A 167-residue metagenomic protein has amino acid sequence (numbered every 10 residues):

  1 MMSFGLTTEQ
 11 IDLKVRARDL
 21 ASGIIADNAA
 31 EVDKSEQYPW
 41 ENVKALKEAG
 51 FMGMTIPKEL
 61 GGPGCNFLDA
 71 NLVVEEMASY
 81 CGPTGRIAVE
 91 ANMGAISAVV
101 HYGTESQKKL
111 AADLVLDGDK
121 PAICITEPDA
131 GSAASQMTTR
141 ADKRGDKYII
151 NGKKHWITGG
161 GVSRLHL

Functional and structural regions predicted by a protein language model:
M1-V89, K109-L110: Amphipathic, small/basic residue-rich leader segments at the start of a protein or domain
C65, A133-S135, G159-R164: Short glycine/proline-enriched turns and hinge-like loops at secondary-structure junctions
G85-S106, G131-A134: N-terminal glycine-rich flavin-associated loop
S97-V99, C124, L165-L167: Adenylate-forming
D117-T126: A short, Trp-centered hydrophobic/proline-enriched beta-strand micro-motif
T126-A130, H155-W156: Short, solvent-exposed loop/turn elements at beta->coil junctions and helix N-caps that rim active or binding pockets
T139-D142: A structural signal for short hydrophobic beta-strand segments in well-ordered beta-sheet cores
K147, N151-L167: A short core secondary-structure module
